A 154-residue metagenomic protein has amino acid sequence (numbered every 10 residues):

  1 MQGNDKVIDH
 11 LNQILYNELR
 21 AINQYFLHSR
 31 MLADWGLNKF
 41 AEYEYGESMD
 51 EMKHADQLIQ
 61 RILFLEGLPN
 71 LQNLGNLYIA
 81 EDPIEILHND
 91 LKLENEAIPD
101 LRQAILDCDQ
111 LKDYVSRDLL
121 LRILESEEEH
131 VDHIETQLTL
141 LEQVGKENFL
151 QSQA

Functional and structural regions predicted by a protein language model:
M1-A154: Iron-associated oxidoreductase/ferritin-like identity signal
